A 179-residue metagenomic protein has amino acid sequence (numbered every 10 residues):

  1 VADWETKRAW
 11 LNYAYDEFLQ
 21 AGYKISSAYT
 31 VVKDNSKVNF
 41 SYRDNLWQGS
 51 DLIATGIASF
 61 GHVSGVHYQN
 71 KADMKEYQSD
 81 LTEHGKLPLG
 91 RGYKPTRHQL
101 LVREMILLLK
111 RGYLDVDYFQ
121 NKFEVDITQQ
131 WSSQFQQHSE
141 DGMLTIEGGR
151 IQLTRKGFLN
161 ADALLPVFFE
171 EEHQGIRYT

Functional and structural regions predicted by a protein language model:
V1-V125, I176-T179: C-terminal scaffold of the Radical SAM
V125-S139: Short amphipathic alpha-helical interaction segments
S139-G149: A short, conserved structural fragment
R150-T154: Minor-groove-contacting beta-hairpin "wing" of winged helix-turn-helix DNA-binding domains
F158-T179: Short, amphipathic alpha-helical interaction segments positioned at domain boundaries
